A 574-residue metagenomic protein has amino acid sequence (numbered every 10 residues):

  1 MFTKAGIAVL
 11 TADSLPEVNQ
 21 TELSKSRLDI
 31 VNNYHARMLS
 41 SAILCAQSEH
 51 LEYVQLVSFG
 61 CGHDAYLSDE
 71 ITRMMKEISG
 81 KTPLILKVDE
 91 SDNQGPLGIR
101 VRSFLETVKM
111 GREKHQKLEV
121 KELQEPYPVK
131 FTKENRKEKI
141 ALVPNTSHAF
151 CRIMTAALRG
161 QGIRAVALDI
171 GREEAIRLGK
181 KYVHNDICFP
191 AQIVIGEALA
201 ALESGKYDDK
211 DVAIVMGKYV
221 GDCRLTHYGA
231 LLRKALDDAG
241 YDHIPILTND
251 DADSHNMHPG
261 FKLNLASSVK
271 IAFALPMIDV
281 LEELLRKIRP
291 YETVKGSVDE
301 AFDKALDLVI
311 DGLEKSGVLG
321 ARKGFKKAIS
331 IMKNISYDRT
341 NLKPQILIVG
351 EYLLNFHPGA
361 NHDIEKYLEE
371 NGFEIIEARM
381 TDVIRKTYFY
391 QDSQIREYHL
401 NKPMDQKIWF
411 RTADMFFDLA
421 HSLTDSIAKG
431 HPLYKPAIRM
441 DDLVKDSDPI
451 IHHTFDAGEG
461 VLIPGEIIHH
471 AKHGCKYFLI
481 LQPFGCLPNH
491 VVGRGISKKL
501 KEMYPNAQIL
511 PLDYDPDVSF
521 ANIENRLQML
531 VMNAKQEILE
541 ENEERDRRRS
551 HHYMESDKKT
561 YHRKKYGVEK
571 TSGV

Functional and structural regions predicted by a protein language model:
M1-V574: An N-terminal assembly and electron-transfer interface module characteristic of large anaerobic redox and radical
